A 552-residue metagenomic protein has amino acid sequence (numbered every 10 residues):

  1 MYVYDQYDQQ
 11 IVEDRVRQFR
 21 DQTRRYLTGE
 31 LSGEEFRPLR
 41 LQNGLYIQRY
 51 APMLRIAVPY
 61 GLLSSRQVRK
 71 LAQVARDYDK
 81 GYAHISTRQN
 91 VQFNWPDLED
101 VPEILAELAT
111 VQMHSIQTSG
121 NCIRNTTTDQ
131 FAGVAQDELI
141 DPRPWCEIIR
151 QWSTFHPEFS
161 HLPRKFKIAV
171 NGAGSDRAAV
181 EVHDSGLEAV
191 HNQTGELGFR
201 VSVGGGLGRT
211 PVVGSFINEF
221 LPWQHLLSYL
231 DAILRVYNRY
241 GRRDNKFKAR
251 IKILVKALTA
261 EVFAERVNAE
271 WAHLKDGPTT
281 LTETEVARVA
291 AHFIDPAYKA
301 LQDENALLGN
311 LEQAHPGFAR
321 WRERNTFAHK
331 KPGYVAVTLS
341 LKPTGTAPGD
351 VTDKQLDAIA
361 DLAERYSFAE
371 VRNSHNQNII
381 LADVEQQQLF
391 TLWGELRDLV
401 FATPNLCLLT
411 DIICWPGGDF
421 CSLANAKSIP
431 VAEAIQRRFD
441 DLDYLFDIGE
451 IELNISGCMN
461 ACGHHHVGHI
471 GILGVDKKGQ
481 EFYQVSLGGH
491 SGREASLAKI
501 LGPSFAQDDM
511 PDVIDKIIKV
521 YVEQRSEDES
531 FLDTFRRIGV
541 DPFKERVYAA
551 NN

Functional and structural regions predicted by a protein language model:
M1-N552: Peripheral terminal and linker regions in Fe-S/redox and tRNA-modifying enzymes
